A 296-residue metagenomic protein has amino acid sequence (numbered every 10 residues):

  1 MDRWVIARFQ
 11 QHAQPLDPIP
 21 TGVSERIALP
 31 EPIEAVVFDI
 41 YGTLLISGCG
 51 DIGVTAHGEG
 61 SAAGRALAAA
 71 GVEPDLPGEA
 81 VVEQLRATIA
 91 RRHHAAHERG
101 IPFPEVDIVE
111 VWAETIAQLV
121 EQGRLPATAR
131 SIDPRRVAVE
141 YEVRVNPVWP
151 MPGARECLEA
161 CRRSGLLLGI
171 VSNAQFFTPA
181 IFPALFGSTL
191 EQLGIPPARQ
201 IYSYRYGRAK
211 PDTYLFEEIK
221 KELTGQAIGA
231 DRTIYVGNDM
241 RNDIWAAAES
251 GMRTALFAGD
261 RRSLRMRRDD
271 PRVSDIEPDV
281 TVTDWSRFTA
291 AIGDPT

Functional and structural regions predicted by a protein language model:
M1-V36, A68-P77, R155, E159 (+1 more regions): Asp-based, Mg2+/Mn2+-dependent phosphohydrolase catalytic module
L29-I52: Asp-based phosphoryl-transfer active-site loop
P32, I101-E110, E142-I170: Short, acidic loop-to-helix structural element flanking the phosphoryl-transfer center in phosphate-processing enzymes
G48-G58, G100-P102, P179-L185, R265-R267: Short, flexible/disordered intra-domain loops and linkers
G50, R144-V145, A230-D231: Short, contiguous strand/loop micro-motifs
A56-G64, F216: Amphipathic alpha-helical segments in well-structured domains
A62-V139: A metal-dependent, Asp-based hydrolase signature
